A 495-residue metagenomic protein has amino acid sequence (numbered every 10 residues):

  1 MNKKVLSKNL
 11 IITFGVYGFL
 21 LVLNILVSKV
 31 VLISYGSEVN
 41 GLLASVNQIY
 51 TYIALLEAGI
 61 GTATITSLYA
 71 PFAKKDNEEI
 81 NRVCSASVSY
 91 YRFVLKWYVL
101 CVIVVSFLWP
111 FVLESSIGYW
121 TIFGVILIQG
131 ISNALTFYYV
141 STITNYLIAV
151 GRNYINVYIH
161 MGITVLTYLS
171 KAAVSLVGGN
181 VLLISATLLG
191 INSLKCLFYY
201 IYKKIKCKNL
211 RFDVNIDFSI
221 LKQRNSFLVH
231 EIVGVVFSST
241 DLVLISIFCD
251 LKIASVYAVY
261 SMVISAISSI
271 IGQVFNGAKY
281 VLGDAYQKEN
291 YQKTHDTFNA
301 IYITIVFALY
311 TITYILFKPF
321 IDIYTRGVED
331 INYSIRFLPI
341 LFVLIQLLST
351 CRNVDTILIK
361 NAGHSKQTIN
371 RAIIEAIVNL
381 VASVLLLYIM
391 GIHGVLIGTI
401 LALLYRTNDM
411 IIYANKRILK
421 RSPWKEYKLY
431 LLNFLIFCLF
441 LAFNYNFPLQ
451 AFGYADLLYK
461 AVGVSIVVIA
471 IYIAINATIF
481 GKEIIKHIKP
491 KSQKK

Functional and structural regions predicted by a protein language model:
M1-L6, V181-L182, L197-S239, V243 (+3 more regions): Interhelical loop/hinge segments that connect adjacent transmembrane helices in multipass membrane
K3, S7, N133-I159, L182 (+2 more regions): Membrane-interface junctions at transmembrane-helix termini in multi-pass inner-membrane proteins
V5-Y69, V102, V125-Q129, T167-Y168 (+3 more regions): Signature of the first transmembrane helix
V31-L55, V83, I122, V181-L182 (+5 more regions): Interfacial/gating helices of multi-pass transporter permease domains
A58-K74, V88, T144, I148 (+2 more regions): Helix-loop junctions and terminal segments of transmembrane helices in multi-pass membrane transport/translocation
Y91-V233, S239, N444: Hydrophobic transmembrane helix module of multi-pass membrane transport proteins
L108-Q129, L316-Q346, A455: Interfacial segments at transmembrane-helix termini and the short loops linking adjacent helices
A442-K495: Membrane-proximal transmembrane or re-entrant/amphipathic helices at the cytosolic face
